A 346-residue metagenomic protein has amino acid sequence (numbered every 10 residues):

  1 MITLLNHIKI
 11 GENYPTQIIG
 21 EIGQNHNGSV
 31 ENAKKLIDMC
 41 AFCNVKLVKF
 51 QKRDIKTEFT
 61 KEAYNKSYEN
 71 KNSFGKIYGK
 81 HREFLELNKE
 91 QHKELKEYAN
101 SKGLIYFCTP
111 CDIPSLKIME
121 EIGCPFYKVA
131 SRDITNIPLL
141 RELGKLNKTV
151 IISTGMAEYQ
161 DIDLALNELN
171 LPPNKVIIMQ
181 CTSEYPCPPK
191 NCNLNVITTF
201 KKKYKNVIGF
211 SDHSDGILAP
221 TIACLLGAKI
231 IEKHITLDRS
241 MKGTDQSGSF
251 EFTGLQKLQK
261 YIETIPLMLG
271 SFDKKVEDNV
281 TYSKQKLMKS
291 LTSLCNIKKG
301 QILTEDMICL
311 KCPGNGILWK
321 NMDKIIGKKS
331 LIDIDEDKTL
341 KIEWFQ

Functional and structural regions predicted by a protein language model:
M1-Q346: Catalytic cores and adjacent flexible loops of soluble metabolic enzymes that perform enolate/carbanion chemistry on
